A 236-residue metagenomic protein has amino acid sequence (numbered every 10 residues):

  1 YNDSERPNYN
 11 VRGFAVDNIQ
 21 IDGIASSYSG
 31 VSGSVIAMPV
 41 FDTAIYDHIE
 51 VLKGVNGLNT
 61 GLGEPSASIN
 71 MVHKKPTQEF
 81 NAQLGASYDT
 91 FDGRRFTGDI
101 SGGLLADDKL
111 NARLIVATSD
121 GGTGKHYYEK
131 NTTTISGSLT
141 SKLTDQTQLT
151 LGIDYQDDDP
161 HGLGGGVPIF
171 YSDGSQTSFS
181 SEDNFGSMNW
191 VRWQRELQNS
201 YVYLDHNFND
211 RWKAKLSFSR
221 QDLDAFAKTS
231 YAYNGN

Functional and structural regions predicted by a protein language model:
Y1-E79: Acidic, small-polar-rich N-terminal luminal/periplasmic segments of exported/outer-membrane proteins
D3-S4, E64, G93, K130-T132 (+2 more regions): Membrane-spanning beta-strands of outer-membrane beta-barrel proteins
I21-D22, G61-L62, H126, G162 (+1 more regions): Short, solvent-exposed loop/turn and secondary-structure capping segments
Y28-G30, A44-D47, L58-G137, L143-T147: Outer-membrane beta-barrel translocator/receptor signature
V35, E64-A67, E129-K130, G165-G166 (+1 more regions): Short, glycine/charged-enriched secondary-structure capping and boundary segments
S119-T123, S136-N207, R211-K213, S217-N236: Acidic/polar loop-and-plug regions of large Gram-negative outer-membrane beta-barrel proteins
